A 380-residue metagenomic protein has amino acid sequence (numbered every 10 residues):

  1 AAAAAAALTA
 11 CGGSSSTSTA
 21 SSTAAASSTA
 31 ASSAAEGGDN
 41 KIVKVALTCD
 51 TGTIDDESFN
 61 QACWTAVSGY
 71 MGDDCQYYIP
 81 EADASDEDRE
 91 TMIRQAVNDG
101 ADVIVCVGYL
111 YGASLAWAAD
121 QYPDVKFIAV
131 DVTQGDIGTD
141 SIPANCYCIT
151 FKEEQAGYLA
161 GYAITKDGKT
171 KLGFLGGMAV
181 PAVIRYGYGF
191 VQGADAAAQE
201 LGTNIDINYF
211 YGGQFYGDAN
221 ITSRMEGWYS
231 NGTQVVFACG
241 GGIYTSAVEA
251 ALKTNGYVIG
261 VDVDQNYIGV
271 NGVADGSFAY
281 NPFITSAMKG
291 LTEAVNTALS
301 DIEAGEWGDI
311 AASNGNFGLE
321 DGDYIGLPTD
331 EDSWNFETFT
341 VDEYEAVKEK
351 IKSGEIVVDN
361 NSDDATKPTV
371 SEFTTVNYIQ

Functional and structural regions predicted by a protein language model:
A1-A2: Sec-dependent N-terminal signal peptides
A6-A10: C-terminal motif of bacterial Sec signal peptides marking the signal peptidase cleavage site
G12-S15: Bacterial signal peptide processing site
S21-Q380: A residue-level marker of the well-folded mature domains of exported/periplasmic proteins
